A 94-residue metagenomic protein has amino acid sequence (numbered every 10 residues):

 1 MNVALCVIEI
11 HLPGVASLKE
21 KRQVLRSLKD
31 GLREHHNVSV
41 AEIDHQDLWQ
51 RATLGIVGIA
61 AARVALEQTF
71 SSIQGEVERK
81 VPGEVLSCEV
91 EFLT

Functional and structural regions predicted by a protein language model:
V3, A41-A62, L93-T94: Short, charge-patterned binding micro-sites
A4-L12, L18: Short glycine-/aliphatic-rich beta-strand segments at the starts of folded cytosolic domains
I10-G14, E34, A60: Beta-strand elements of well-folded, non-transmembrane domains
S17, S27, G31-R33, N37-A41 (+2 more regions): Amphipathic alpha-helical assembly/interaction segments
K21: C-terminal binding/interaction regions
H36-I43, E84-V90: Short beta-strand elements
G58-T94: C-terminal structural segments of small proteins and small subunits
